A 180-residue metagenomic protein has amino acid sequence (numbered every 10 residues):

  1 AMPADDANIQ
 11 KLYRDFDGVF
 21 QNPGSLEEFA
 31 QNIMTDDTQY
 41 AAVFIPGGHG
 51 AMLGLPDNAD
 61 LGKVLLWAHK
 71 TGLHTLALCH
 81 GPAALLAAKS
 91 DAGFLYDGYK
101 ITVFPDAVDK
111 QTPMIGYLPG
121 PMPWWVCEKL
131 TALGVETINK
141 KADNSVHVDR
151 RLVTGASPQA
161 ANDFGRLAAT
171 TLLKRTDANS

Functional and structural regions predicted by a protein language model:
A1-T71, T75, A83-S180: Extended, subdomain-level signal for the structured scaffold at the beginning of enzyme domains
C79: Catalytic nucleophile serine of serine hydrolases, specifically the conserved "nucleophile elbow" pentapeptide
